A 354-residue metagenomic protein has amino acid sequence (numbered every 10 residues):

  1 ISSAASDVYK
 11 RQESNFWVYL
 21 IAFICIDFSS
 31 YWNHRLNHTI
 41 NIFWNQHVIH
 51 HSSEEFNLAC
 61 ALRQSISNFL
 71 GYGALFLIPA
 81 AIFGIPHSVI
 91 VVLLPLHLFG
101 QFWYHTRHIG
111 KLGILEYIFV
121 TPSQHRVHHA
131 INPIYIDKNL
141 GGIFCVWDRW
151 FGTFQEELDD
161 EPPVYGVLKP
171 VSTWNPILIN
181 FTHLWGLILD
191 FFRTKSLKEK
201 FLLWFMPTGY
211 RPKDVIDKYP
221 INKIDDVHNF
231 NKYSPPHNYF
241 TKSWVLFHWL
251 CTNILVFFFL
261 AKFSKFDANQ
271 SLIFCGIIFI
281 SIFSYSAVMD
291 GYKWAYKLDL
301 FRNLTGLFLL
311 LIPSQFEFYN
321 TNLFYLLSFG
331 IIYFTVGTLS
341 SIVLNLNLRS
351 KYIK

Functional and structural regions predicted by a protein language model:
I1-A5, Y9: Single conserved hydrophobic/aromatic residue that forms the stacking wall/gate of nucleotide- or nucleobase-binding
R11-I21, H34-I42, W185-T194, K218-N222 (+2 more regions): Hydrophobic alpha-helical transmembrane segments
E13-P176: Membrane-embedded catalytic scaffold of the fatty acid hydroxylase/desaturase
R35-V48, L203-D226: Short, charged cytosolic
F56-I66, D225-V245: Membrane interfacial helix-start motif at the N-side
T121, R349-K354: Short, highly charged, low-complexity non-transmembrane loops/tails of multi-pass membrane proteins
P162-Y210: A membrane-cytosol interface segment of integral membrane proteins
Y233-F318, Y325-R349: Substrate-recognition/cap regions that form aromatic- and gly/pro-loop-enriched pockets for small-molecule ligands
